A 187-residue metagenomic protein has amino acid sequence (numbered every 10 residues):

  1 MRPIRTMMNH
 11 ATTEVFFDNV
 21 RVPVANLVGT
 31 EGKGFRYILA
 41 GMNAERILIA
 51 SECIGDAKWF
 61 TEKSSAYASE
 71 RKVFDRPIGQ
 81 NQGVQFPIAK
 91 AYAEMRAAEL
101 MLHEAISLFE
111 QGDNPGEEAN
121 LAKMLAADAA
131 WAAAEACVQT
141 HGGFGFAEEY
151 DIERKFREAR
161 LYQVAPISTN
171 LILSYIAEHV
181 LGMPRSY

Functional and structural regions predicted by a protein language model:
M1-A66, R76, L171, E178-H179 (+1 more regions): FAD-binding core of flavoproteins
A25-E45, Y67-N81, A105, Q139 (+1 more regions): Conserved catalytic-core motifs characterized by acidic clusters
L39-A40, H141-Y187: Glycine-rich phosphate/cofactor-binding loops in nucleotide/flavin-utilizing enzymes
E52, G83-F86, A93, E117 (+2 more regions): Alpha-helical coiled-coil segments
S65-G79, Y92-L125, V138-F146: C-terminal helix-coil-helix/basic helical segment that borders enzyme active sites and/or dimer interfaces and provides
A129-C137: Hydrophobic alpha-helical segments of membrane proteins
